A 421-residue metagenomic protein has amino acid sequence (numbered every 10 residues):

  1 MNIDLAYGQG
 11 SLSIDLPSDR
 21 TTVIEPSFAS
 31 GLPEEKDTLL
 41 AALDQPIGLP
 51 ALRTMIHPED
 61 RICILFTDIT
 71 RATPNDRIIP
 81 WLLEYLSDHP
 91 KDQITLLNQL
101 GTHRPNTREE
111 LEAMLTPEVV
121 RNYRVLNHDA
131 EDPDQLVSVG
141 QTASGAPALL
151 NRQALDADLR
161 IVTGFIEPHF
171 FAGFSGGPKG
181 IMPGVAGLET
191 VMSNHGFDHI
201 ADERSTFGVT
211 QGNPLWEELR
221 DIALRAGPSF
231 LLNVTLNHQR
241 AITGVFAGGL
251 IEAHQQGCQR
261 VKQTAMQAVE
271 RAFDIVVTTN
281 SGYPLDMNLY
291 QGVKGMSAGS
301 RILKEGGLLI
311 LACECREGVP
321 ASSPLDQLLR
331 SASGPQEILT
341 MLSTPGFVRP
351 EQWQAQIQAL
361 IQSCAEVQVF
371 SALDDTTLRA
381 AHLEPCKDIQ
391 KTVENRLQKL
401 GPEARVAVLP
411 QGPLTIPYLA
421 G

Functional and structural regions predicted by a protein language model:
M1-A42: N-terminal amphipathic/basic leader segments beginning at the initiator methionine
R61-A72, T95-G101, V277-T279: Short glycine-rich or small-residue beta-strand-to-loop segments that form or flank ligand, phosphate, metal/Fe-S
R71-P90, I94-L96, G292-L303: Histidine-anchored nucleotide/phosphate-binding helix
D92-T102, L308-E314, E366-S371: Short internal beta-strands
L111-L136, G334-V348: A glycine-rich helix N-cap at a beta->alpha junction
R121-G140, A146-V269: Conserved, well-structured core segments that form the ligand-binding/active-site neighborhood of functional domains
D286-V367: C-terminal catalytic subdomain
E351-P413: Internal helix-turn-beta structural module
